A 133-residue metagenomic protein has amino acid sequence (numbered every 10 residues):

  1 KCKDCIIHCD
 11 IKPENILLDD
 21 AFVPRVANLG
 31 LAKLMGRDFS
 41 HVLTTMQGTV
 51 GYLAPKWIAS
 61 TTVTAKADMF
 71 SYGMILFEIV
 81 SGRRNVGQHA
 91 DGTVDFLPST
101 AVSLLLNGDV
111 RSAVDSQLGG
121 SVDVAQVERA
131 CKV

Functional and structural regions predicted by a protein language model:
K1-V133: Conserved eukaryotic protein kinase-like
